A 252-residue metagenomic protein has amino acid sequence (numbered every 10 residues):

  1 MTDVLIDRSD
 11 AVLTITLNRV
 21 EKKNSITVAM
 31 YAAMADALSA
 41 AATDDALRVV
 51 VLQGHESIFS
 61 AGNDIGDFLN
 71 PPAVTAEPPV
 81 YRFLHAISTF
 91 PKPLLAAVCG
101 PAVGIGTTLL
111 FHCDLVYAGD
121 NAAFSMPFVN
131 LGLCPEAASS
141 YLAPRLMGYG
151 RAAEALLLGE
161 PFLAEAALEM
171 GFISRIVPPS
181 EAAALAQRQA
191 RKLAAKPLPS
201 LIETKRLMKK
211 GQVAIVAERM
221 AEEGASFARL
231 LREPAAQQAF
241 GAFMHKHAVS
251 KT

Functional and structural regions predicted by a protein language model:
M1-H55, H85: Conserved CoA-thioester-binding segment of acyl-CoA-metabolizing enzymes
M1-L13, G159-E165, S180-A184, R188-T252: C-terminal alpha-helix plus adjacent terminal tail
I15, R19, M34, L52 (+6 more regions): Terminal peptide-recognition signature
S25-V28, A61, N70, N130 (+3 more regions): Phosphate-coordinating loops and pocket residues in cytosolic domains that bind phosphorylated ligands
A29, A33, P79, A86 (+3 more regions): Charged catalytic carboxylate motif
S39, G54-T89, A102, G132 (+1 more regions): Glycine- (often His-adjacent) and acidic-residue-rich active-site loop that binds/positions the CoA thioester
P79-F83, S139-L142, R151, S200-E203 (+2 more regions): Hydrophobic alpha-helical segments typical of transmembrane helices and their membrane-interface/capping positions
A86-L201, E233: Crotonase-fold acyl-CoA enzyme core
